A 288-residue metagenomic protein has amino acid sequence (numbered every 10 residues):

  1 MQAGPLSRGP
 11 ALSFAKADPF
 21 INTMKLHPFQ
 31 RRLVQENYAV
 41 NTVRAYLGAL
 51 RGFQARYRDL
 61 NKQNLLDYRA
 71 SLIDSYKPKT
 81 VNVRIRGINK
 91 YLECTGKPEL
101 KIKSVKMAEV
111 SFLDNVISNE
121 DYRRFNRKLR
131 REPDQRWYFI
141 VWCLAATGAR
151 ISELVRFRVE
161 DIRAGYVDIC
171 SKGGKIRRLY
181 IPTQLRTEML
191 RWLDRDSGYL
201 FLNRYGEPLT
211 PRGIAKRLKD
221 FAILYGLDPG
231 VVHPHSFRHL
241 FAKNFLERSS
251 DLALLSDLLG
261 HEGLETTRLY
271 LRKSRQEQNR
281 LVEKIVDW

Functional and structural regions predicted by a protein language model:
Q2-W288: Conserved catalytic core of the tyrosine transesterase superfamily
